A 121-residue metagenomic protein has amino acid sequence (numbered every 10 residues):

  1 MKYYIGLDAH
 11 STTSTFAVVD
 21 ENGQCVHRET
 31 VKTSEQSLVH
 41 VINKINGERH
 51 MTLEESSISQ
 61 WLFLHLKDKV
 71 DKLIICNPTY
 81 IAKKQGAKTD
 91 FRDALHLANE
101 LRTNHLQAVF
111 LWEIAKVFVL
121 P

Functional and structural regions predicted by a protein language model:
M1-P121: Phosphate- and other anionic-substrate recognition elements at nucleic-acid/protein interfaces
